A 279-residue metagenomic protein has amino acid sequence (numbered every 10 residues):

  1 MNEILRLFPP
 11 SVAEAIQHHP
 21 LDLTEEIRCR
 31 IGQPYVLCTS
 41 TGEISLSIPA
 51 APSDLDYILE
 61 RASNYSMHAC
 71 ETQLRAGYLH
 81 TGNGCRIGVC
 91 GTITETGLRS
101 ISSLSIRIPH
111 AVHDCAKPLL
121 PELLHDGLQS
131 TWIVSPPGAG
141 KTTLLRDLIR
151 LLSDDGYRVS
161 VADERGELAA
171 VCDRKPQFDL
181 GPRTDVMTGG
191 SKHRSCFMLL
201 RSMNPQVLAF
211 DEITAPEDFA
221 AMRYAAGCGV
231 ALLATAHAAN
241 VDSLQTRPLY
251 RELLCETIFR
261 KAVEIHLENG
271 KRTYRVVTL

Functional and structural regions predicted by a protein language model:
M1-N83: N-terminal accessory targeting/assembly segments
M67-L128: P-loop NTP-binding catalytic core
T94-S100, R260-L279: Conserved P-loop NTPase
I133: Hydrophobic anchor at the beta1->P-loop junction of P-loop NTPases
K141: Conserved lysine of the Walker
L144, L148: Hydrophobic positions on the alpha1 helix immediately C-terminal to the Walker A/P-loop
L152-F197: P-loop NTPase switch/communication element
M203-K261, L267: Conserved P-loop NTPase nucleotide-binding/switch module
